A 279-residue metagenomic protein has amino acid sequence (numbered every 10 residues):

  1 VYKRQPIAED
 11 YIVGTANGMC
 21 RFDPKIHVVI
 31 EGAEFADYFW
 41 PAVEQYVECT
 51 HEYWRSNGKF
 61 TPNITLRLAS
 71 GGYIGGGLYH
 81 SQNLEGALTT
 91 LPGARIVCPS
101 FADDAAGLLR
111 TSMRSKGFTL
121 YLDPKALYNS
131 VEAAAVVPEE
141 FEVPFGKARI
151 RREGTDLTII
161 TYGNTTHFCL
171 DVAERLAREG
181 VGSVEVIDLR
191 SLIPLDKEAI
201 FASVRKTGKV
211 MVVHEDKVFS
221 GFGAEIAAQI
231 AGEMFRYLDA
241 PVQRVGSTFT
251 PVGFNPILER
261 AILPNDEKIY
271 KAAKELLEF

Functional and structural regions predicted by a protein language model:
V1-Y2: Short, small-residue-biased leader/transition segments that mark boundaries at the very start of proteins
I7-V13, N17-I160, N164-F168, V184 (+1 more regions): Conserved thiamine diphosphate
F60-P62, R67, K125-F279: Thiamine diphosphate
